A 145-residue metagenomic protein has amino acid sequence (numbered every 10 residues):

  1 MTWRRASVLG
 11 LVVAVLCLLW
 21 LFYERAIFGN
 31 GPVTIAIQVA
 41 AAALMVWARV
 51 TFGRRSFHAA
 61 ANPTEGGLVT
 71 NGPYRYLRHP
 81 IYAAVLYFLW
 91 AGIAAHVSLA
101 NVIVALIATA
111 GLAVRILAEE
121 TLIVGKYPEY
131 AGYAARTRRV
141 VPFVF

Functional and structural regions predicted by a protein language model:
M1-N71, A84-F145: Membrane-anchoring alpha-helices and their flanking helix-loop junctions
R75-A83: Histidine-centered phosphotransfer motif of kinases
